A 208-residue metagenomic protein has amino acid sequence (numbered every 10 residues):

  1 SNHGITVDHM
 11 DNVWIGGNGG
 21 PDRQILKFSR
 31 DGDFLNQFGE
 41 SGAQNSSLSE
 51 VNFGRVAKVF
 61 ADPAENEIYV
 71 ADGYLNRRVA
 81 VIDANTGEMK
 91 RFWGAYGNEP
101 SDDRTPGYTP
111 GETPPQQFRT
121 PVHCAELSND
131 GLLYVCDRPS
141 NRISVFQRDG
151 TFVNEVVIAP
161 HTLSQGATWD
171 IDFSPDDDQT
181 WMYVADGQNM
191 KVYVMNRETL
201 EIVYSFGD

Functional and structural regions predicted by a protein language model:
S1-D208: Eukaryotic scaffold repeat domains enriched in small/polar residues
